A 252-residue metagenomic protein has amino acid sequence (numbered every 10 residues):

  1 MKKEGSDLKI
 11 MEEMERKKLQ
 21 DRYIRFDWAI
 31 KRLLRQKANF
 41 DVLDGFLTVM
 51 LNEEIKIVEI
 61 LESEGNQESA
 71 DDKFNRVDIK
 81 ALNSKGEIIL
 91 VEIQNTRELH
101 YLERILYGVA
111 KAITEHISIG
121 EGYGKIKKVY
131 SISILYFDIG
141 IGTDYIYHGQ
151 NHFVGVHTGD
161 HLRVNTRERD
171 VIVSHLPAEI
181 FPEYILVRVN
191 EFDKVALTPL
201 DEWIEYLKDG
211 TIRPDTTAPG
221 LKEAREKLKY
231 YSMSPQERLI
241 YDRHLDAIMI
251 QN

Functional and structural regions predicted by a protein language model:
M1-N252: Elongated, amphipathic alpha-helical interaction scaffolds
